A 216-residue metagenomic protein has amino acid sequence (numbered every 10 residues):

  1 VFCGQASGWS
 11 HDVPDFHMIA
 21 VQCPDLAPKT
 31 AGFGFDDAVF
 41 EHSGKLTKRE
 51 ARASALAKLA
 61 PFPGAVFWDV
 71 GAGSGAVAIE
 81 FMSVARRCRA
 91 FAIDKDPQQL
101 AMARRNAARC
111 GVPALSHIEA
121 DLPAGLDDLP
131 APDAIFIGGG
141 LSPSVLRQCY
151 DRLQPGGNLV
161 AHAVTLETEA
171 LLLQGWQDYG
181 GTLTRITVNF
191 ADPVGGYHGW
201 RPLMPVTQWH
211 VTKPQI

Functional and structural regions predicted by a protein language model:
V1-G44, I186: A contiguous loop/helix-start segment that scaffolds small-molecule binding in enzyme catalytic cores
H17-C23, V194-I216: Core SAM-dependent methyltransferase catalytic element
L46-G64: Conserved alpha-helix/loop element of class I SAM-dependent methyltransferases that forms part of the SAM/SAH-binding
G64-G73: Conserved class I S-adenosyl-L-methionine
S74-R86: Conserved SAM-binding loop of SAM-dependent methyltransferases across substrates and taxa, primarily the Class I
R87-F91: Short beta-strand element of Class I
I93-A134: S-adenosyl-L-methionine
L146-T207: C-terminal substrate-binding/active-site "lid" region of AdoMet-derived donor-dependent transferases
